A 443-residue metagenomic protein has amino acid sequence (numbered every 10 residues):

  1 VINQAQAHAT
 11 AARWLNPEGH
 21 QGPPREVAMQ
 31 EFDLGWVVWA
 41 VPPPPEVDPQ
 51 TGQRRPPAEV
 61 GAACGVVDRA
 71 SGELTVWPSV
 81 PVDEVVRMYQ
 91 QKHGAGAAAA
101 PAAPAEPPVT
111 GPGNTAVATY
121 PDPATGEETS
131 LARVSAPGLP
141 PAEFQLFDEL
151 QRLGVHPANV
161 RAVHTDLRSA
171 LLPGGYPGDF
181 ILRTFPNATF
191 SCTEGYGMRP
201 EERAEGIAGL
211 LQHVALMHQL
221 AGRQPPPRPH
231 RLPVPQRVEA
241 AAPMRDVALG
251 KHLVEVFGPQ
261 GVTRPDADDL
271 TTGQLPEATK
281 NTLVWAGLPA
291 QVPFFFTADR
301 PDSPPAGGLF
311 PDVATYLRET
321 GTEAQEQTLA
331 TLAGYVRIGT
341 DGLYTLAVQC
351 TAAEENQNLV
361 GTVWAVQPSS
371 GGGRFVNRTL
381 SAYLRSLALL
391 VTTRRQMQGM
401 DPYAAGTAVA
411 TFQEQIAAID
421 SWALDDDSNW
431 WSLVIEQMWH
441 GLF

Functional and structural regions predicted by a protein language model:
V1-R25: Short, non-transmembrane alpha-helical segments in secretory-pathway proteins
P24-V67: Exposed beta-strand-loop-beta-strand "reactive/processing" segments of non-cytosolic proteins
V60-G94, A365-V376: A short, surface-exposed interaction/processing loop segment used at functional sites
Q91-A98, N358-A404: Compact, glycine/acidic-enriched structural inserts
P101-P140, P243-P265, D269-Q274: Glycine-rich short-loop/terminal segments
A132-E205: Zn2+-dependent cytidine deaminase-like catalytic core
A188-A241: Divalent-metal-activated hydrolytic enzyme cores
L232-T345, E436-F443: A surface-exposed partner-binding patch
